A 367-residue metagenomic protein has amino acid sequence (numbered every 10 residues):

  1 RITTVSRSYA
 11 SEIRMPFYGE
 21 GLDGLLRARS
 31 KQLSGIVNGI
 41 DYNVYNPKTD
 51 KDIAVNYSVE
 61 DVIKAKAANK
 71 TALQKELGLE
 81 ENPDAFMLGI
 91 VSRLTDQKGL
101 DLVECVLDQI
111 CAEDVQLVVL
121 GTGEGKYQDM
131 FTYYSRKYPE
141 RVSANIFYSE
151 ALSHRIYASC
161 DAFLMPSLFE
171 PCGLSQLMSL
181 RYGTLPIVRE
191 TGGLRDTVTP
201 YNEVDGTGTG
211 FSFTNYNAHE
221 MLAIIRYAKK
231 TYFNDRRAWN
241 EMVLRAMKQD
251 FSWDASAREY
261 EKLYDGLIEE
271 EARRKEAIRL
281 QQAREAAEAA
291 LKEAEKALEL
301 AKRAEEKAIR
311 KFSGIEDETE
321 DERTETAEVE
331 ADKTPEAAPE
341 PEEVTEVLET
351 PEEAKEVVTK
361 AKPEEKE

Functional and structural regions predicted by a protein language model:
R1-D332, E343-E349, E353-E367: Catalytic cores of nucleotide-sugar-dependent glycosyltransferases that transfer UDP/GDP/TDP-activated
E336-E340: Intrinsically disordered, low-complexity proline-rich regions
